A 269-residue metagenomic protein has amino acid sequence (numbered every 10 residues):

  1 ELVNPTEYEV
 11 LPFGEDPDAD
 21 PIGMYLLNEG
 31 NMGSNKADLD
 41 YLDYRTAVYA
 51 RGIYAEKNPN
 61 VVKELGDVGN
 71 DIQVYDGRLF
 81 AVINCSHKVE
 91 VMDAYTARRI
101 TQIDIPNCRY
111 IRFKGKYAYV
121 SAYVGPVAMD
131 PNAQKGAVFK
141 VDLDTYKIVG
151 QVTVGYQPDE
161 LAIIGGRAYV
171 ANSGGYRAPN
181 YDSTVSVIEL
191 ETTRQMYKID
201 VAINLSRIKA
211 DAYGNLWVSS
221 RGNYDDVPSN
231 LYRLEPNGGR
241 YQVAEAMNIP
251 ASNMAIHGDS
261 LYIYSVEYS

Functional and structural regions predicted by a protein language model:
E1-M24: Bacterial Sec-dependent N-terminal signal peptides
N4-E9, V48-E64, Y95-I103, K147-V152 (+2 more regions): A short beta-strand motif characteristic of beta-propeller blades
V10-E15, G66-D71, P106-G115, Y156-I164 (+2 more regions): Repeated scaffold domains used in trafficking and secretory/extracellular systems, primarily beta-propellers
G23-L27, R78-V82, Y117-V120, R167-V170 (+3 more regions): Conserved beta-propeller blade signature
E29-G115: Post-signal peptide N-terminal segment of secreted/secretory-pathway proteins
M32-N35, V82-C85, P126-G136, Y176-S183 (+2 more regions): Short, solvent-exposed loop/turn segments at conserved positions within beta-propeller repeat blades
D38-D40, K88-V91, G136-F139, S183-S186 (+1 more regions): A short loop-to-beta-strand structural motif that recurs across blades of beta-propeller domains
Y146-E235, G239-R240: Solenoidal tandem-repeat scaffolds enriched in leucines and small polar residues
